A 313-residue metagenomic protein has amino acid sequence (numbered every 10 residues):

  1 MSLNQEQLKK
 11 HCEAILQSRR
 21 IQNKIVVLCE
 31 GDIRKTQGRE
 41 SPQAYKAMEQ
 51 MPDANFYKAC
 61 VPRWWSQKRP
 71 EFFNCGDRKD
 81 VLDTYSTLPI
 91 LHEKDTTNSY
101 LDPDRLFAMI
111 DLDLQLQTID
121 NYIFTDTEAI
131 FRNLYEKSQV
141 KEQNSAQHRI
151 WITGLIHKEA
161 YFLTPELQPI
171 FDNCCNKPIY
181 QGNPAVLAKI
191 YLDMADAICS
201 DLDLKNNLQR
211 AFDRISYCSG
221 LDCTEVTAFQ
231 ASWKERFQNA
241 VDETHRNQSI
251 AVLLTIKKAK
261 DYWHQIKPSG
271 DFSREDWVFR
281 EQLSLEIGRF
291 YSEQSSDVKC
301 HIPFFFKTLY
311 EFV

Functional and structural regions predicted by a protein language model:
M1-F107: RecA-like P-loop NTPase motor core
C12, C29, C60, C75 (+5 more regions): Generic recognition of cysteine residues
I25, D53, Y57, L155-E159 (+4 more regions): Short runs of predominantly hydrophobic/aromatic residues within well-ordered alpha helices that form helix-helix
C60, Y161, F312: Residues that form generic nucleotide/phosphate-binding pockets
G76-T84, A160-T164, D172, K299-K307: General structural signal for secondary-structure boundaries
I110-L253: Activity-critical C-terminal alpha-helical subdomain
D201-V313: Extended, basic/helix-rich recognition subdomains
